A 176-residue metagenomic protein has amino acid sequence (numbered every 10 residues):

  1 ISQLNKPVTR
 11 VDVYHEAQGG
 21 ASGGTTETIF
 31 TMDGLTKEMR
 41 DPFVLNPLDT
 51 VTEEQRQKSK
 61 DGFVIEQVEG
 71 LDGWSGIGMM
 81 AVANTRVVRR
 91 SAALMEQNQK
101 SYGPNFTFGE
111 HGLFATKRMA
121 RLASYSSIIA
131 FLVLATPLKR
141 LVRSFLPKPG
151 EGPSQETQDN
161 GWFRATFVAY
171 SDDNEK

Functional and structural regions predicted by a protein language model:
S2-K176: C-terminal catalytic/substrate-binding lobe primarily of soluble NAD(P)-dependent oxidoreductases
